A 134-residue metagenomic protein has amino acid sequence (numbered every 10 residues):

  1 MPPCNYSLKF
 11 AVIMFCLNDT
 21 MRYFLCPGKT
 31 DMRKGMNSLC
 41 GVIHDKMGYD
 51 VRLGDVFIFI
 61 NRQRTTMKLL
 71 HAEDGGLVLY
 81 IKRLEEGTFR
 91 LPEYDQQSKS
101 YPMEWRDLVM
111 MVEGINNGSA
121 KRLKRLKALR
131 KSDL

Functional and structural regions predicted by a protein language model:
M1-L134: Polybasic/polar functional segments that serve as interface/processing modules
